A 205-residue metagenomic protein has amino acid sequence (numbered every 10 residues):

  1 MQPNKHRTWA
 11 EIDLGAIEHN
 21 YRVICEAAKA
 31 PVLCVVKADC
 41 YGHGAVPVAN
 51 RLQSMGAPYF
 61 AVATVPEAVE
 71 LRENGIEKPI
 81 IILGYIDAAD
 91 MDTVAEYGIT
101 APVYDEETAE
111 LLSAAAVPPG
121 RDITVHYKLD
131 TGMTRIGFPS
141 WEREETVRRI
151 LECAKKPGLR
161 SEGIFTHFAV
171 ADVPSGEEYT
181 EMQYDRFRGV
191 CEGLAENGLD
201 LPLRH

Functional and structural regions predicted by a protein language model:
Q2-N4, T8-E11, A16-E18, A30-P202: Active-site-proximal beta-alpha core segment in soluble small-molecule metabolic enzymes
Y21: Short-chain dehydrogenase/reductase
A27: Conserved PLP-enzyme active-site core in the AAT-like
H205: Polyanion-binding loop/helix "lid" in catalytic or ligand-binding cores
